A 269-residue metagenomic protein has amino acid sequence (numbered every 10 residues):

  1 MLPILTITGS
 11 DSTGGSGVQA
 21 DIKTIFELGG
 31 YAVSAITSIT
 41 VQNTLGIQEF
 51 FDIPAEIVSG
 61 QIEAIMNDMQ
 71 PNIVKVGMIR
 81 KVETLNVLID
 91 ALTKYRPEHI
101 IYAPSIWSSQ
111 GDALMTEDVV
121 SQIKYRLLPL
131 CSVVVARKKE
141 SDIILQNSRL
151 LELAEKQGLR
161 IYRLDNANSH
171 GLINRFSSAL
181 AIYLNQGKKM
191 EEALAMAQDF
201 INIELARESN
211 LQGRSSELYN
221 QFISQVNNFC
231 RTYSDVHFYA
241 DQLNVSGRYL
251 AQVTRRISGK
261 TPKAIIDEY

Functional and structural regions predicted by a protein language model:
M1-L5: Extreme N-terminal starter segment of soluble prokaryotic enzymes
G29-S38: N-terminal glycine-rich anion-binding loops that anchor highly charged ligand groups
E49-N67: Glycine-rich, highly charged phosphate/nucleotide-binding loops
I73, K81-R149: Conserved beta-alpha-beta core of the PfkB/ribokinase-like small-molecule kinase fold
L151-L153, K189-I203: Short, well-structured alpha-helical segments that form the helix of a local strand-helix-strand
N168-G187: Short, small-residue alpha-helix embedded
I223-D235, T254, S258: Basic, amphipathic alpha-helical hairpins
Y239-E268: Basic/polar phosphate-binding segments, predominantly the helix-turn-helix DNA-binding elements of transcriptional
